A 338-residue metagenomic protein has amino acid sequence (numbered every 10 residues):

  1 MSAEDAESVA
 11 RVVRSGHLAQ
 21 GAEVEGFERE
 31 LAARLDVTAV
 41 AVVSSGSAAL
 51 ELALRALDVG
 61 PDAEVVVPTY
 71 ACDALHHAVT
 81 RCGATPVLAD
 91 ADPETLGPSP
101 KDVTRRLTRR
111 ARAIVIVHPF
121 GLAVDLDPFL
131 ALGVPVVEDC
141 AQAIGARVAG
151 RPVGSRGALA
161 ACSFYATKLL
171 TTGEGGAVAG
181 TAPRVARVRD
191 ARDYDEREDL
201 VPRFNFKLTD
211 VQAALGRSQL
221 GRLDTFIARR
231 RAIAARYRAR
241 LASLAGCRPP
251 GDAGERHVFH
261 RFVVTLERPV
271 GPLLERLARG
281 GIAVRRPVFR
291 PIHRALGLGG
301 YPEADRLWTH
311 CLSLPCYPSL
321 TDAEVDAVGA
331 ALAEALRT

Functional and structural regions predicted by a protein language model:
M1-H17, A22, P315: N-terminal "arm"/small-domain region of PLP-dependent enzymes with the aminotransferase-like
H17-E64, H77-C82, L88-D90, R151: Phosphate-binding glycine-rich loop
E25-R29, V37-V40, K101, A113-V117 (+2 more regions): PLP-dependent aminotransferase class I/II
A41, V66, V87, V136-V137 (+4 more regions): Structural detector of well-ordered beta-strand residues that form the stable sheet scaffold of enzyme domains
A53-R109, A113, L277: Conserved PLP-anchoring active-site segment centered on the Schiff-base-forming lysine
A63, T69-A71, D90, C140 (+3 more regions): Nucleotide-sugar donor-binding loop of glycosyltransferases
C72, P93, G121, A141-Q142 (+2 more regions): Short, glycine/acidic-enriched loop or turn micro-motifs at the edges of active sites
E94-T172, V178-T181: Active-site phosphate-binding strand-loop segment of PLP-dependent enzymes
